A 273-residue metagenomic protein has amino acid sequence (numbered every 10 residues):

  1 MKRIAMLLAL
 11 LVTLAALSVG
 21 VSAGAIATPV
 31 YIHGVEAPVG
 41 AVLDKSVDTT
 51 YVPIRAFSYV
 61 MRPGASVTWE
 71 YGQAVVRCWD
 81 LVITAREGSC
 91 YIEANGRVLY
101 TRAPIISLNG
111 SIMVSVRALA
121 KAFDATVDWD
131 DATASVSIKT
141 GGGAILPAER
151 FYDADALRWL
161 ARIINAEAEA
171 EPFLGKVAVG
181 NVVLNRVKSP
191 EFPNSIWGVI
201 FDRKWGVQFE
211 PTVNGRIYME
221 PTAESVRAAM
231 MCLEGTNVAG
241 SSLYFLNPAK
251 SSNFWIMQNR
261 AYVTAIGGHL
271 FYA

Functional and structural regions predicted by a protein language model:
K2-A161: Primary recognition of N-terminal secretory signal peptides and signal-anchoring hydrophobic helices
I145-A273: Bacterial extracytoplasmic/cell-wall-associated proteins, especially those involved in peptidoglycan
